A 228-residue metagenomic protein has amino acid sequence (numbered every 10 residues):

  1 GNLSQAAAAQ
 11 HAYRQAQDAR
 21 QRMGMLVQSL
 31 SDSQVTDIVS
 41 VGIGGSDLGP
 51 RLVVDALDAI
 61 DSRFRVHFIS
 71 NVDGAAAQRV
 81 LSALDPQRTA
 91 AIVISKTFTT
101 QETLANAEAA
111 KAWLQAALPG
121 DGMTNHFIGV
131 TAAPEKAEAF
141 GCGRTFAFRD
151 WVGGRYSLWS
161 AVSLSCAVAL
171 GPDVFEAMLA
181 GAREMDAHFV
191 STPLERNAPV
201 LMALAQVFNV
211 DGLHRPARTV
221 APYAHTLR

Functional and structural regions predicted by a protein language model:
G1-D32, T36: Extended, charge-enriched "interface" segments that sit outside catalytic cores
M25-T36, V80-T89, A205-H214: Glycine-rich phosphate/diphosphate-binding loops that line cofactor/substrate pockets in enzymes
Q34-Q87, A221-R228: Anionic-ligand anchoring segments at beta-strand to alpha-helix junctions in alpha/beta enzyme folds, i.e., glycine
V39-P50, K96-L104, P134-K136, G153-G154 (+1 more regions): Gly/Ser/Thr-rich loops at beta-strand to alpha-helix junctions that form or flank small-molecule/cofactor-binding
G49, A77, V93-K96, T100-L114 (+2 more regions): Extended, hydrophobic alpha-helical segments in both membrane/secreted and soluble proteins
G49-V54, Q78-L81, E102-N106, A137-C142 (+2 more regions): Short acidic, glycine/serine/threonine-rich loops at helix termini
A116-R228: Active-site phosphate/pyrophosphate-binding segments
